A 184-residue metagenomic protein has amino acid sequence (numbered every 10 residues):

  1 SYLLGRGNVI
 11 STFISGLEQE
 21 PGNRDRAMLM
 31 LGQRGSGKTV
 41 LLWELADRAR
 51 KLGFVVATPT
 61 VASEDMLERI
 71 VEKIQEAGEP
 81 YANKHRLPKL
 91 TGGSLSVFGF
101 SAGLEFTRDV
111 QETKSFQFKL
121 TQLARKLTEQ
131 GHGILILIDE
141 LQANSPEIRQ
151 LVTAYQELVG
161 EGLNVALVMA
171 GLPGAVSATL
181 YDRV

Functional and structural regions predicted by a protein language model:
Y2-G16: N-terminal pre-P-loop "Q-motif" helix
R6, I10, T113-Q117, I148: A conditional alpha-helix N-cap/helix-loop micro-motif detector
I14, L120-T121, V152-T153: A short, noncatalytic alpha-helical element within ATPase nucleotide-binding/catalytic domains
E18-A143, N164-V165: P-loop NTPase nucleotide-binding core
W43, S145-V152: Conserved strand-to-helix beginnings and helix N-cap segments that scaffold or border functional pockets
V71, R149-Q150, L180-D182: Short amphipathic alpha-helical segments
T128, I134-L137, A143-S145, Y155-V184: Sensor-1/coupling segment of RecA-like P-loop NTPase cores
